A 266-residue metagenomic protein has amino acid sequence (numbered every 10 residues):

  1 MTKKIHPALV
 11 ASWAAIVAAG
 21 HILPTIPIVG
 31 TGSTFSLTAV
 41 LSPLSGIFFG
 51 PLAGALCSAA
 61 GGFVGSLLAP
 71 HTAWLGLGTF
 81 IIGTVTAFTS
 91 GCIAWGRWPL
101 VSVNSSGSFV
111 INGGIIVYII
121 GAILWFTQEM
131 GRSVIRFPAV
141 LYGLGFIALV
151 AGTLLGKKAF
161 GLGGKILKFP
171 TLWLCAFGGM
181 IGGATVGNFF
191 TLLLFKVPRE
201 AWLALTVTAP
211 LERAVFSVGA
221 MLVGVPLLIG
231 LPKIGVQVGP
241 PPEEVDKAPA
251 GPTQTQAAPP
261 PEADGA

Functional and structural regions predicted by a protein language model:
M1-A266: Loop-helix junctions at membrane interfaces
